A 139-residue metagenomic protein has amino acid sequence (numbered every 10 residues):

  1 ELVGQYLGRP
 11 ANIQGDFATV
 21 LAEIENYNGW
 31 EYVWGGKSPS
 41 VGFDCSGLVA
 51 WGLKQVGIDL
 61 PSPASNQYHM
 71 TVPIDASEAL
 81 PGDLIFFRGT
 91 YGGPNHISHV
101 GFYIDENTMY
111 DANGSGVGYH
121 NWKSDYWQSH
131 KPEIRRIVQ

Functional and structural regions predicted by a protein language model:
E1-E31, S129-Q139: Intrinsically disordered, low-complexity, Pro/Ser/Thr/Asn/Gly/Ala-rich spacer/linker segments adjacent to signal
I13-D16, V41, G93: Residue-level signature of the cytosolic catalytic core of signaling kinases
L21, P73-I74, P94-Q139: Aromatic- and glycine-rich peptidoglycan recognition patches
W30-P81: Catalytic cysteine-centered active-site loop
L84-F86, F102: Hydrophobic beta-strand signal
F86-F87, D111: Residue position within the beta-strands of beta-propeller blades
